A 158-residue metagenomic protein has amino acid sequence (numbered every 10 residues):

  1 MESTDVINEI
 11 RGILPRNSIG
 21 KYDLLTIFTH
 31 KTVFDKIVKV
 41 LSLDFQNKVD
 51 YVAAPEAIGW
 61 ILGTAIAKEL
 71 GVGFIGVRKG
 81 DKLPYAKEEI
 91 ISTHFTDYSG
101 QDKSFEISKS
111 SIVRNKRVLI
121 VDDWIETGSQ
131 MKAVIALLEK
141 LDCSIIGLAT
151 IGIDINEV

Functional and structural regions predicted by a protein language model:
M1-V49: Active-site-facing substrate-recognition patch
V49-E56: Short glycine-rich phosphate-binding loop at a beta-alpha junction
E56-I61, T127: Gly/Ser/Thr-rich loops at beta-strand to alpha-helix junctions that form or flank small-molecule/cofactor-binding
A57, K79-D81, I153-D154: Short, ordered loop/turn segments at secondary-structure junctions
I61-L70, I135: Short Gly/Thr/Asp-enriched flexible loops that form oxyanion-binding sites at enzyme active sites
V72-V118: Short, glycine/charge-rich flexible loops or terminal/linker lids adjacent to PRPP-binding catalytic cores
S99-V158: PRPP/pyrophosphate-binding module of the type I phosphoribosyltransferase fold
